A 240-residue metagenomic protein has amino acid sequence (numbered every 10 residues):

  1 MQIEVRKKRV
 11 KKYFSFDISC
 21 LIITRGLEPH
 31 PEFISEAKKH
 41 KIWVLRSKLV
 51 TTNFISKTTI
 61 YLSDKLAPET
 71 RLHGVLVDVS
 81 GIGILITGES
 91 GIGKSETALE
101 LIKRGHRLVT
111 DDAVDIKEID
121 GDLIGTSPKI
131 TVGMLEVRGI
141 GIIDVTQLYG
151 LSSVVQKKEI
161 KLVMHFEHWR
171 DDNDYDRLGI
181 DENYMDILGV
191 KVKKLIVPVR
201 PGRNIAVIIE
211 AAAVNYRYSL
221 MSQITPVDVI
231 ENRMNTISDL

Functional and structural regions predicted by a protein language model:
M1-K38, W43-S47: Extracellular/luminal Protease-associated
S19-I22, I42-L45, G83-L85, H106-R107 (+1 more regions): Structural motif
R25-E28, K48-T52, A113-V114, G121: Short, ordered loop/turn segments at secondary-structure junctions
S47-K65: Short, structured interface segments
Y61-G81: P-loop NTPase nucleotide-binding/switch module
G81-V109: Glycine-rich phosphate-binding P-loop
T110-F166: Conserved nucleotide-sensing/catalytic segment adjacent to the nucleotide-binding pocket in NTP-handling enzymes
K161-L240: Conserved NTP phosphate-binding and transfer environment spanning the P-loop NTPase/kinase superfamily
